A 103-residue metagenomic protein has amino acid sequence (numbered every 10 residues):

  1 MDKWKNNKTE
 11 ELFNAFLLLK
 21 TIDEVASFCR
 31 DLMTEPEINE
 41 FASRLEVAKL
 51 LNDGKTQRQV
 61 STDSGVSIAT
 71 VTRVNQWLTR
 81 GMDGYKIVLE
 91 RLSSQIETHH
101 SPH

Functional and structural regions predicted by a protein language model:
M1-L19: General nucleic-acid-binding
L17-K20, H100-P102: Active-site anion-handling motifs in enzyme catalytic cores
L19-D23, E35, G54: Residues at alpha-helix boundaries and the short loops/turns that link adjacent helices
E24-S43: Short, Lys/Arg-enriched anionic-surface-contact patches
F41-K55: Short, amphipathic alpha-helical "recognition" segments used to contact nucleic acids or chromatin
Q59-S64, V71: Short alpha-helical "recognition helix" segments of helix-turn-helix
I68-Q95: C-terminal structural segments of small proteins and small subunits
S93-H103: Intrinsically disordered, low-complexity regions enriched in acidic/Ser/Thr/Pro/Gln residues
